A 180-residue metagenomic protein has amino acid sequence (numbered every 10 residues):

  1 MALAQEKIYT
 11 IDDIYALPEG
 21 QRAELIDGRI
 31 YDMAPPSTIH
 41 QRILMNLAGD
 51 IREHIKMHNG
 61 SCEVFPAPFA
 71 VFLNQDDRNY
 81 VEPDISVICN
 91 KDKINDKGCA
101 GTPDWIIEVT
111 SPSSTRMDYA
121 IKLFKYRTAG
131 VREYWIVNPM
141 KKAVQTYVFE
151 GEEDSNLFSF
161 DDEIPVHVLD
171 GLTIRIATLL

Functional and structural regions predicted by a protein language model:
M1-L180: Gly/Pro/Ser/Thr-rich low-complexity, intrinsically disordered segments predominantly at protein N-termini
